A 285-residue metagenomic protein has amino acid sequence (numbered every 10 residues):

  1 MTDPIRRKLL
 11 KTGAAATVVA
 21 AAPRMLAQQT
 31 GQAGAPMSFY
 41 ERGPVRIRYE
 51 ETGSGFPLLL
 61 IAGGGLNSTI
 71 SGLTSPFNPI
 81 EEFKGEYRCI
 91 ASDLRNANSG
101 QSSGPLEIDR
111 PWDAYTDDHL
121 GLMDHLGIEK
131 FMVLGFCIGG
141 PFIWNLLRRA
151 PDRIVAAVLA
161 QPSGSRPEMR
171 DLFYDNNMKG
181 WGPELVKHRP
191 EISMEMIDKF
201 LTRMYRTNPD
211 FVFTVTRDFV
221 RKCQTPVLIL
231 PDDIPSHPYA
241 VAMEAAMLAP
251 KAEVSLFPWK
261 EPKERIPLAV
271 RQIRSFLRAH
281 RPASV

Functional and structural regions predicted by a protein language model:
M1-A16: N-terminal secretory signal peptides and thylakoid transit peptides that target proteins across membranes
V45-Q101: Conserved HGGG/HGGXW glycine-rich cap/lid loop of the alpha/beta-hydrolase fold
E81, A91-F131: Active-site loop/oxyanion-hole signature of alpha/beta-hydrolase fold enzymes
K130-L159, S163-S165: Conserved hydrolase catalytic core segment
T202-F219, D233-P235: Active-site nucleophile elbow and catalytic-triad environment of alpha/beta-hydrolase enzymes
C223, I229-L230: Short beta-strand/loop motif that positions the catalytic acidic residue of the alpha/beta-hydrolase fold
S236-V241: Conserved alpha/beta-hydrolase "acid-adjacent" motif
S255-V285: Catalytic active-site module of serine/aspartate enzymes centered on a nucleophile-bearing elbow/loop
